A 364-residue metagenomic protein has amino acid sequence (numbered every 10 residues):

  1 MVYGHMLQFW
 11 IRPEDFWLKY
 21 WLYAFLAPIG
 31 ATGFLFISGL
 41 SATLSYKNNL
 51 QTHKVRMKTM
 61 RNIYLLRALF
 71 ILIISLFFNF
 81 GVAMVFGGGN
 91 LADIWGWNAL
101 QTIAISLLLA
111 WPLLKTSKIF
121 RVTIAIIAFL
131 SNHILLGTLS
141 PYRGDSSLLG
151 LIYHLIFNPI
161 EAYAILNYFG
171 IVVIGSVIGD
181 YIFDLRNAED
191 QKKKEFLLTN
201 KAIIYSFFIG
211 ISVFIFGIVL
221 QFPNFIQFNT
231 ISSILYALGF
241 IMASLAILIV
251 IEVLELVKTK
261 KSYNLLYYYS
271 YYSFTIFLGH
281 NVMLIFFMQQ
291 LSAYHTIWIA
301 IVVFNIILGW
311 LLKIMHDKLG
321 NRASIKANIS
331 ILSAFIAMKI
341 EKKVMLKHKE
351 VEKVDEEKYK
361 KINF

Functional and structural regions predicted by a protein language model:
M1-F364: Alpha-helical transmembrane segments and their immediate juxtamembrane cytosolic regions
